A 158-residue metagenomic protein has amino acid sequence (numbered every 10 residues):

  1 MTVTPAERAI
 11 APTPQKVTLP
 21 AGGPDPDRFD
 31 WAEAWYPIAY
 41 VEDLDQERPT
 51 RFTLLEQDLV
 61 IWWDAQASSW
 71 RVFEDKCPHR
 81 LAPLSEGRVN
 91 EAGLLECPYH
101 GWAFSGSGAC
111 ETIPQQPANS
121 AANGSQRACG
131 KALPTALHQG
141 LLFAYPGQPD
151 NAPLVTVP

Functional and structural regions predicted by a protein language model:
T2-D58: Zn-dependent metallo-beta-lactamase
Y40-P158: Rieske [2Fe-2S] iron-sulfur-binding domain
